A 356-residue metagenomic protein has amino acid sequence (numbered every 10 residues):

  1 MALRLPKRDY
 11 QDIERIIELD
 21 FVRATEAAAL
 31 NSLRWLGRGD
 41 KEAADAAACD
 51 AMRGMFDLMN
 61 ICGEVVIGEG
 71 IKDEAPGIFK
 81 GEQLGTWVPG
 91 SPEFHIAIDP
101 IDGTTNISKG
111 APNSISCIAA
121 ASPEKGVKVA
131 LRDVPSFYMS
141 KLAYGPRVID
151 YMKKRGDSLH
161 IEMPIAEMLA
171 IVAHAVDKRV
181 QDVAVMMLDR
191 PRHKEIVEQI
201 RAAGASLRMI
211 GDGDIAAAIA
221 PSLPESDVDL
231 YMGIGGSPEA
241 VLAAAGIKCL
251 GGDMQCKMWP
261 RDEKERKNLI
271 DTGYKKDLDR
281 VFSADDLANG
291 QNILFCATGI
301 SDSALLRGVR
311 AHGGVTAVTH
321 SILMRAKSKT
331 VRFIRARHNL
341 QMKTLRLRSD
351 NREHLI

Functional and structural regions predicted by a protein language model:
M1-A47, S116-A173: Conserved phosphate-binding loops in N-terminal lobes of ATP-dependent enzymes of the actin/Hsp70/sugar-kinase
A2-Y10, I17, A220-I356: Oxyanion/phosphate-interacting regions
D45-V127, R132: Flexible, acidic active-site loops/lids enriched in D/E/S/T/G that coordinate Mg2+ and/or position polar
D57-L58, L84-S91, D99, S108-A111 (+5 more regions): Solvent-exposed alpha-helices and their adjacent loops that cap or buttress functional pockets in soluble metabolic
K72-E74, R192, G211-A218: Short acidic loop-to-helix transition motifs that present clustered carboxylates
G77-F79, K109-A111, D133-P135, E195-R201 (+4 more regions): Short acidic, glycine/serine/threonine-rich loops at helix termini
P100-K109, S114-C117, K194, I215-I219 (+2 more regions): Short glycine/serine/threonine-rich phosphate/pyrophosphate-binding segments that cradle anionic phosphate groups
P123-M209, K276, S303-L305, V315-N351: Acidic beta-strand-loop-alpha-helix segment within the catalytic core of divalent metal-dependent phosphate-processing
